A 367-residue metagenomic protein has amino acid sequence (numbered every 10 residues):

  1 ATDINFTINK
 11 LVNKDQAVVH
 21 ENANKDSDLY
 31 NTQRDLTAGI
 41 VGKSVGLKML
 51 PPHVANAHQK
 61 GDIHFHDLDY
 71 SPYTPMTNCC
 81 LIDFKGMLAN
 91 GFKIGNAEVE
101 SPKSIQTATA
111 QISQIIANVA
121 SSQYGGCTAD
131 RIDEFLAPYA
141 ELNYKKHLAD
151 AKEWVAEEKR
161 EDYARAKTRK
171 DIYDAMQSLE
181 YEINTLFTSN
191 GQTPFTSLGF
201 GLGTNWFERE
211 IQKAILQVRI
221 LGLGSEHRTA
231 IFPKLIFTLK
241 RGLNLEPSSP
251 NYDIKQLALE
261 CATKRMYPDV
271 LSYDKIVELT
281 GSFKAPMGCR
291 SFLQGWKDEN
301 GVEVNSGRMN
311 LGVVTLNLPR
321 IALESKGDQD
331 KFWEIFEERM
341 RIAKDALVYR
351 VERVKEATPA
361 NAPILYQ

Functional and structural regions predicted by a protein language model:
D3-Q367: Conserved catalytic cores of very large enzyme subunits
